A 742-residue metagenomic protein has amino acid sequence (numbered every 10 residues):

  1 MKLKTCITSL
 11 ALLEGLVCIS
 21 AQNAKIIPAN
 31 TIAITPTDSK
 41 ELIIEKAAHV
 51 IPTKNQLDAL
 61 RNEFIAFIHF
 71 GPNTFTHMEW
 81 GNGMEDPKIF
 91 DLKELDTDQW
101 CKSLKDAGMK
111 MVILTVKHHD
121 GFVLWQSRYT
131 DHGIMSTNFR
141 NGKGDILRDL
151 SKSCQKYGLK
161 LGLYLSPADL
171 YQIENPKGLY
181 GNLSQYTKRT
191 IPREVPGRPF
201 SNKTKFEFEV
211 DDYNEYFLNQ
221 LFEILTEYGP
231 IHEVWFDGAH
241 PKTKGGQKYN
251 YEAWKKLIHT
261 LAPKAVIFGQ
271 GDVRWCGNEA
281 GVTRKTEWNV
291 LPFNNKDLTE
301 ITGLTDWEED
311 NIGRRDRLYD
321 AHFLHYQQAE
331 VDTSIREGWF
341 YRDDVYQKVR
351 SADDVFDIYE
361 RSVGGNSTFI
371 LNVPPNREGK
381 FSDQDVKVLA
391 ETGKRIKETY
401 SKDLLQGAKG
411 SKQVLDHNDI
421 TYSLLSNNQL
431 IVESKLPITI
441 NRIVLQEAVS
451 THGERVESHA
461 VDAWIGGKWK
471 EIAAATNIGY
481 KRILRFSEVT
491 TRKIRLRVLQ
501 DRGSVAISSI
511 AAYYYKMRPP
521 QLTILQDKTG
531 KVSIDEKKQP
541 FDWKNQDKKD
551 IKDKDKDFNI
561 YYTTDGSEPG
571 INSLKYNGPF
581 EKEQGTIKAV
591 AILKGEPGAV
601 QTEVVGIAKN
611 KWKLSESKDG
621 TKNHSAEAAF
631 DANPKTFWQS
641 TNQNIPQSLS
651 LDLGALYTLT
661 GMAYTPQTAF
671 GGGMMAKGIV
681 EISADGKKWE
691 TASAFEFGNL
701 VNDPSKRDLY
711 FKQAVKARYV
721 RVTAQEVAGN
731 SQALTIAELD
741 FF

Functional and structural regions predicted by a protein language model:
M1-K25: Bacterial Sec-dependent N-terminal signal peptides
N23-S487, R497-S509, T723: Mature catalytic domains of secreted/periplasmic carbohydrate-active enzymes
I113-V116, G598, I682-S683: Ser/Thr-glycine-rich phosphate-binding loops at phosphate-binding pockets of nucleotides, nucleotide cofactors
K380, Q384, V388-E391, T399 (+3 more regions): Aromatic, loop-rich ligand-recognition surfaces of beta-strand-rich domains
A473-N477, E568-Y576, N699-L700: Short beta-strand segments within Ig-like beta-sandwich modules, predominantly Fibronectin type-III
Y515-S648: Short, compositionally stereotyped local motifs that mark structural "simplifiers"
